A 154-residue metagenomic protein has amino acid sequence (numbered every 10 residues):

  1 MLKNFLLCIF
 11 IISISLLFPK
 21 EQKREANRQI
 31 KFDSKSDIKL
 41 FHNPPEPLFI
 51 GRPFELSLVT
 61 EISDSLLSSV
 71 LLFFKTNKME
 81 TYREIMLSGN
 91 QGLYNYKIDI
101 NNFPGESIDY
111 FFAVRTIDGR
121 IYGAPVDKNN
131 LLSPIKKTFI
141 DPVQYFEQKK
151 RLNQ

Functional and structural regions predicted by a protein language model:
M1-K3: N-terminal hydrophobic targeting signals that begin at the initiator methionine
F5-S13: Sec-dependent N-terminal signal peptides
F18-Q154: Glycan-association/targeting regions that enable binding to alpha-glucans and other polysaccharides
